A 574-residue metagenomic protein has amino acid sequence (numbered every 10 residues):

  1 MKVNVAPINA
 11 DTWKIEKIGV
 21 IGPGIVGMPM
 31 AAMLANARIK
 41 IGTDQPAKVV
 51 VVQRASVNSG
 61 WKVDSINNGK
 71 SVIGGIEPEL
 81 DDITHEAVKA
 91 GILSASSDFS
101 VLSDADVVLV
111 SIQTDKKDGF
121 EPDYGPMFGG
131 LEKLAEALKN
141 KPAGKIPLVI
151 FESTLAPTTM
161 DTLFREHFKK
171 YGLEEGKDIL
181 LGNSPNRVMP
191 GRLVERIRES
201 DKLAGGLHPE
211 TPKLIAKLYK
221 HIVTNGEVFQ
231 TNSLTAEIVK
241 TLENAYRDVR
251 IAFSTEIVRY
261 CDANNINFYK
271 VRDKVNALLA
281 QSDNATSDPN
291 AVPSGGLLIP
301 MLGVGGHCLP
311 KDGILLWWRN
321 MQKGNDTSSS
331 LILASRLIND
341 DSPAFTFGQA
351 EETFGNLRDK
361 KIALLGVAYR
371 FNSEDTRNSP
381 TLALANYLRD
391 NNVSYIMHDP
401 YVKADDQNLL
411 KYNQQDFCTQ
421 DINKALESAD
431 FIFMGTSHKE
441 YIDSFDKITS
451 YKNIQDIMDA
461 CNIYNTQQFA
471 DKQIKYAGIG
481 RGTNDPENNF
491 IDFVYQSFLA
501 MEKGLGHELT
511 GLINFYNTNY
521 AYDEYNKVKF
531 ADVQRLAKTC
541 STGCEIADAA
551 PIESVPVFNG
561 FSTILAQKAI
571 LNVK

Functional and structural regions predicted by a protein language model:
K2-K574: Structural/interface elements that position substrates and couple domains in central-metabolism enzymes
